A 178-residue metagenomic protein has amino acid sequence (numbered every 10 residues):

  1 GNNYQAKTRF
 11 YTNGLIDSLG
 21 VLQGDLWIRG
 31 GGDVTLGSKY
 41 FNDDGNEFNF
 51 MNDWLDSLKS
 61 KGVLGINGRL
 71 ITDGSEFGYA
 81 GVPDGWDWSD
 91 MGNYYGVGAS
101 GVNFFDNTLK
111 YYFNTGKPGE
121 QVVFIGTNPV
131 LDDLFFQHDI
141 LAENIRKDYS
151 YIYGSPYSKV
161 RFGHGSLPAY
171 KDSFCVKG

Functional and structural regions predicted by a protein language model:
N2-G178: Conserved serine DD-peptidase/penicillin-binding transpeptidase domain and beta-lactam-recognizing active-site
